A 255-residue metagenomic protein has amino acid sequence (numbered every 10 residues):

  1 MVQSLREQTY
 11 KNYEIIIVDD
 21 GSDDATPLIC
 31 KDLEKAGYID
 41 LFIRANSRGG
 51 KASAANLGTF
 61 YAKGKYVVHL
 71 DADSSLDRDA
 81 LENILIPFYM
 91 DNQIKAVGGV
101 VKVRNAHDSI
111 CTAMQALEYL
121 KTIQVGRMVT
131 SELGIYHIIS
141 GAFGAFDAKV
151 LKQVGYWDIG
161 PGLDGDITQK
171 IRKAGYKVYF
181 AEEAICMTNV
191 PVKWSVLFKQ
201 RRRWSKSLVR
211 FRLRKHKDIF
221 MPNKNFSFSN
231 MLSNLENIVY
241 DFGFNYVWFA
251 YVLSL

Functional and structural regions predicted by a protein language model:
Q3-N12: Short, acidic, metal-binding catalytic loop of nucleotide-sugar glycosyltransferases
K11, D19-L28, S47-R48: A conserved acidic beta->alpha catalytic loop
G21, S74-L76, K102-R104, D166 (+1 more regions): A short, conserved beta-strand element in the Rossmann-like catalytic core that flanks the donor/metal-binding loop
P27-K31, K51-F60, T168-Q169: Short, conserved alpha-helix that lines the donor NDP-sugar binding/gating region of sugar-transfer enzymes
K35-G37, I43-R44, G50-A54, F60 (+3 more regions): Long helical/loop segments within the catalytic core of UDP-sugar-dependent glycosyltransferases, especially the large
L133, V192-L255: Basic/Trp-rich segment in TM-proximal cytosolic loops or flexible interdomain/linker regions
I159, T168-M187: Catalytic donor-sugar/metal-binding loop of nucleotide-sugar-dependent glycosyltransferases
